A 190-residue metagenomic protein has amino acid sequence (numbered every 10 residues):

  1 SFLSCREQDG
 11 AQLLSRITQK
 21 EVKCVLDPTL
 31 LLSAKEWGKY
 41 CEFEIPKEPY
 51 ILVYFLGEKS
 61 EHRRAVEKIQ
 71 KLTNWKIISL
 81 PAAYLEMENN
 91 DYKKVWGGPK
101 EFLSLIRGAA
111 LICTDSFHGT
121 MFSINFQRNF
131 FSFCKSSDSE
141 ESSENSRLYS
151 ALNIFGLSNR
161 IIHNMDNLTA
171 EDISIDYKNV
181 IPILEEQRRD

Functional and structural regions predicted by a protein language model:
S1-D190: Active-site anion-handling motifs in enzyme catalytic cores
